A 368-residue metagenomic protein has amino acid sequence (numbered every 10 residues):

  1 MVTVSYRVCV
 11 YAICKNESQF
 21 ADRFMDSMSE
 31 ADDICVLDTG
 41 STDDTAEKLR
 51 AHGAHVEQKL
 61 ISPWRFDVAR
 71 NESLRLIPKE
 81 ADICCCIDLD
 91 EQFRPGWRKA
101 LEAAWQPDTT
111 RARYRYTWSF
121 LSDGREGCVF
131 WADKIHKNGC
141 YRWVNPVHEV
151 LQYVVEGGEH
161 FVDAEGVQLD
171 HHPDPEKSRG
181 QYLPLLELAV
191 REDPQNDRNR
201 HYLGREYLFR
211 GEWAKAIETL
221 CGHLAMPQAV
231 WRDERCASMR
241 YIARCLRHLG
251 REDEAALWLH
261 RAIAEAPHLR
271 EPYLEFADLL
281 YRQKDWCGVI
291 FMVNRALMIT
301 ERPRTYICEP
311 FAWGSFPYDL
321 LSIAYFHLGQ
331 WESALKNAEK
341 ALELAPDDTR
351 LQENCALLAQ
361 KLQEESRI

Functional and structural regions predicted by a protein language model:
A12-E30: Short, well-formed alpha-helical segments that are part of the catalytic scaffolds of diverse glycosyltransferases
Q19-D22, D43-H52, G96: Acidic helix N-cap motif at the loop->helix transition within catalytic regions of sugar-transfer enzymes
S27, L37-R50, I61-S62, D88-E91: A conserved acidic beta->alpha catalytic loop
A46-L76: Conserved donor nucleotide-binding strand/loop of the catalytic core
D67-R75, F93-E218, G222: Catalytic-site signature of metal-activated, phosphate-bearing donor transferases, centered on the GT-A/GT-A-like
R75-R94: Short beta-strand-to-loop acidic/aromatic patch adjacent to the donor-nucleotide binding site
